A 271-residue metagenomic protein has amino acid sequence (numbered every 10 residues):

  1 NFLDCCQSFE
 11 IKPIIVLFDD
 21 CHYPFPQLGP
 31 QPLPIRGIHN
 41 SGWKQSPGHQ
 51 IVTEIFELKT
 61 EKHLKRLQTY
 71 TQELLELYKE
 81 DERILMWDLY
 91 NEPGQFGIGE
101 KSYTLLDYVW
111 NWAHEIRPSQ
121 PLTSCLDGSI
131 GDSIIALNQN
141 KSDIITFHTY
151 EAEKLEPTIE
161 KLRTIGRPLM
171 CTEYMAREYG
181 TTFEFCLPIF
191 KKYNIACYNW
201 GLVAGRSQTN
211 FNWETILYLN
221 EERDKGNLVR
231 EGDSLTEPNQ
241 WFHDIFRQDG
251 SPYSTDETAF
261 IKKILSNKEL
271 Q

Functional and structural regions predicted by a protein language model:
N1-I144, H148-T149, E153-E156, T164-I165 (+8 more regions): Active-site mouth of glycoside hydrolases
Y193-Q271: Aromatic- and carboxylate-lined catalytic core of secreted/periplasmic carbohydrate-active enzymes
